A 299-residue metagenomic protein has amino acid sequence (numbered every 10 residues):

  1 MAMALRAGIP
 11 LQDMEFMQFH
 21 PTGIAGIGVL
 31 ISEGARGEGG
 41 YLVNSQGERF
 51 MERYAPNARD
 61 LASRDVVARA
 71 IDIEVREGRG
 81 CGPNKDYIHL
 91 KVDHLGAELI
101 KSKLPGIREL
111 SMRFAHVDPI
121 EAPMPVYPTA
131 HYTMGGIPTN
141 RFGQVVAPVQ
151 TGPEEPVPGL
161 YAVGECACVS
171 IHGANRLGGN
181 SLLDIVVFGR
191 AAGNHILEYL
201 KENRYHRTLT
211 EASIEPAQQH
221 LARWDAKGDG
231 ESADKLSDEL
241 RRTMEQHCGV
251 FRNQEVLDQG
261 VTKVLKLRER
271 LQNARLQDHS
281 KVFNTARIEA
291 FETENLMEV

Functional and structural regions predicted by a protein language model:
M1-A2, R141, V187: Short alpha-helical basic/polar micro-motif
M3, A7-P125, H195-K201: An anion/pyrophosphate-binding glycine-rich loop and adjacent beta-alpha core in soluble alpha-beta enzymes
A25-G26, G37, E121, T129-Y132 (+4 more regions): Residue-level signal for pocket-adjacent positions within structured domains
V43-E52, P56-L61, I71, P83 (+3 more regions): Glycine- and aromatic-enriched mobile tails/lids
L110-P158: FAD/FMN-dependent oxidoreductases across multiple families
